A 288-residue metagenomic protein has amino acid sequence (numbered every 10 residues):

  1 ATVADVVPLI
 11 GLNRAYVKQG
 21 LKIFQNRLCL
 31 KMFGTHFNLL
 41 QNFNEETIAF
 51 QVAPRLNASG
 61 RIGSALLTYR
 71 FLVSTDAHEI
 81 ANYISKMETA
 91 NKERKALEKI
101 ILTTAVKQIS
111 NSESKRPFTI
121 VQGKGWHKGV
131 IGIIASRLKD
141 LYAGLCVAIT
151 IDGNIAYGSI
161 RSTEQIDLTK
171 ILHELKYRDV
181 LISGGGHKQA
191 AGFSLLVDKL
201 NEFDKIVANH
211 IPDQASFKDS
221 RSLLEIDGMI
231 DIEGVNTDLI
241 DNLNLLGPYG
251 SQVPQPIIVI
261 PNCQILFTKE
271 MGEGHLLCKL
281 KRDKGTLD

Functional and structural regions predicted by a protein language model:
A1-L200, E270: Hydrophobic helix-and-loop "lid/oligomerization" segment in the mid-to-C-terminal part of catalytic domains
E79-Y83, T89-V121, L175-D288: Mid-to-C-terminal polyanion-binding domains and interfaces
